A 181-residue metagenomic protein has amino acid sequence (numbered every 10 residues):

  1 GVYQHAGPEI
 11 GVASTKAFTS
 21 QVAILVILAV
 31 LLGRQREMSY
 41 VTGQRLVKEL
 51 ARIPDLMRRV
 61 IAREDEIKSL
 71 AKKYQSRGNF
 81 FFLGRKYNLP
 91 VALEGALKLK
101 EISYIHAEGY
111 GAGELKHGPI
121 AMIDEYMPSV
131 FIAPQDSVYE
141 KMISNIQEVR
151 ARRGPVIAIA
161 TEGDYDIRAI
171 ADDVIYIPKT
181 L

Functional and structural regions predicted by a protein language model:
G1-P128: Active-site phosphate/pyrophosphate-binding segments
G1-Q4, I167-T180: Active-site regions of enzymes building and remodeling cell-envelope glycoconjugates
V2-Y3, E108, V130, V156-I159 (+1 more regions): Short hydrophobic alpha-helical runs that function as membrane-insertion/retention elements
I24, V30-R34, I105, Q135 (+2 more regions): Short, well-ordered loop/turn and helix-capping segments at boundaries between secondary-structure elements and domains
R85, P134, T161: Cofactor-binding loop segments of dinucleotide-utilizing enzymes, especially the Rossmann-like FAD- and NAD(P)+-binding
S103, E125, R152, A169-A171: Short, structured coil segments at secondary-structure junctions
E114-R150, K179-L181: Glycine-rich, anion-gripping cofactor-binding loops and their flanking helix/strand elements in enzyme active sites
A158-D166: Short, polar loop motifs at secondary-structure junctions
